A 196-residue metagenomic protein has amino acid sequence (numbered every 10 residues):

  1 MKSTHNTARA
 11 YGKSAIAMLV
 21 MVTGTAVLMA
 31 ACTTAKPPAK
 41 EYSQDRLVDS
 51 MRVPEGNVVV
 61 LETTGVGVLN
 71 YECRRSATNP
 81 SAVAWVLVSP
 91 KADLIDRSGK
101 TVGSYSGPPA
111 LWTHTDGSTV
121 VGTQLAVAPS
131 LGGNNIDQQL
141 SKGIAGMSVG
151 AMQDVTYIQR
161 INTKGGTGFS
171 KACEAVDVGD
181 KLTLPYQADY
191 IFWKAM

Functional and structural regions predicted by a protein language model:
S3-V20: Bacterial N-terminal signal peptides that target proteins for export
V22-A26: Alpha-helical transmembrane segments
L28-A31: C-terminal motif of bacterial Sec signal peptides marking the signal peptidase cleavage site
T33-A35: Bacterial signal peptide processing site
P38-V68, A77-M196: Primary mode marks residue(s) on the alpha4-beta5-alpha5 output face of response regulator receiver
